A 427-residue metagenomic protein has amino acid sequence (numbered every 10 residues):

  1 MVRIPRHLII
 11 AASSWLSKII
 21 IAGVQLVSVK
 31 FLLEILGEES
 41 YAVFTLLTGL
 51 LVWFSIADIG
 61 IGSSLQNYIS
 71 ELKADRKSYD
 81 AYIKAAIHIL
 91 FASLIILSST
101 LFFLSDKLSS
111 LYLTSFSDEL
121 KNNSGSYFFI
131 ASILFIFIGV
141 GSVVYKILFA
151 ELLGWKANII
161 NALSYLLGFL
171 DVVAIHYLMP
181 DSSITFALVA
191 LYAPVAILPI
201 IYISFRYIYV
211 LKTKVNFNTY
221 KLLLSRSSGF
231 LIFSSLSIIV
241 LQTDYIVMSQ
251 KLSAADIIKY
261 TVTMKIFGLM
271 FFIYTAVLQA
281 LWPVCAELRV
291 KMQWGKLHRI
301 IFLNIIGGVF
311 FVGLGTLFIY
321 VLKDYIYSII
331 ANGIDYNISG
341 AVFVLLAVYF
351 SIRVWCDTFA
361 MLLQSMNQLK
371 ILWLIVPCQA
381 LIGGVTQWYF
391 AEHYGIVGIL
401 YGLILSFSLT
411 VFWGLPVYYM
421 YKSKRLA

Functional and structural regions predicted by a protein language model:
M1-H7, N122, S183-L188, I200-L241 (+2 more regions): Interhelical loop/hinge segments that connect adjacent transmembrane helices in multipass membrane
R6-N67, L94, S98-F102, L134 (+4 more regions): Signature of the first transmembrane helix
L8, F135-I159, V348-C378: Membrane-interface junctions at transmembrane-helix termini in multi-pass inner-membrane proteins
I10-I21, I59-S109, N122, S126-F129 (+1 more regions): Membrane-water interface segments that mark the loop-to-transmembrane alpha-helix transition
F44-I59, S237, L241, S249 (+4 more regions): Transmembrane helix-bundle signature of multi-pass secondary active exporters and lipid flippases
I59-A74, A150, F267, F271-M292 (+1 more regions): Helix-loop junctions and terminal segments of transmembrane helices in multi-pass membrane transport/translocation
S105-I130, A254, Y320-A347, S351 (+1 more regions): Interfacial segments at transmembrane-helix termini and the short loops linking adjacent helices
N158-I208, C378-I382, I396-M420: Hydrophobic alpha-helical transmembrane segments
